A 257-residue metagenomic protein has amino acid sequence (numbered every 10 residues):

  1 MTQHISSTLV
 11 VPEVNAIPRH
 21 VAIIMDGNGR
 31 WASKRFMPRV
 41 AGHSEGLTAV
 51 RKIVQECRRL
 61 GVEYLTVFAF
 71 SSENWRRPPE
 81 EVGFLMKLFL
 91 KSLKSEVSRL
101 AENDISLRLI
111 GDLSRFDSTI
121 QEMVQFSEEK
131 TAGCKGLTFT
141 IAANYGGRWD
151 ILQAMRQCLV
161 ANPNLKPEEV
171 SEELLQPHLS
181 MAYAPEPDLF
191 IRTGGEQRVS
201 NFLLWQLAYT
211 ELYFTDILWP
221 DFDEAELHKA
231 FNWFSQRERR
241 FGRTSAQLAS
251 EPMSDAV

Functional and structural regions predicted by a protein language model:
M1-V257: Flexible, compositionally biased loop and terminal segments
